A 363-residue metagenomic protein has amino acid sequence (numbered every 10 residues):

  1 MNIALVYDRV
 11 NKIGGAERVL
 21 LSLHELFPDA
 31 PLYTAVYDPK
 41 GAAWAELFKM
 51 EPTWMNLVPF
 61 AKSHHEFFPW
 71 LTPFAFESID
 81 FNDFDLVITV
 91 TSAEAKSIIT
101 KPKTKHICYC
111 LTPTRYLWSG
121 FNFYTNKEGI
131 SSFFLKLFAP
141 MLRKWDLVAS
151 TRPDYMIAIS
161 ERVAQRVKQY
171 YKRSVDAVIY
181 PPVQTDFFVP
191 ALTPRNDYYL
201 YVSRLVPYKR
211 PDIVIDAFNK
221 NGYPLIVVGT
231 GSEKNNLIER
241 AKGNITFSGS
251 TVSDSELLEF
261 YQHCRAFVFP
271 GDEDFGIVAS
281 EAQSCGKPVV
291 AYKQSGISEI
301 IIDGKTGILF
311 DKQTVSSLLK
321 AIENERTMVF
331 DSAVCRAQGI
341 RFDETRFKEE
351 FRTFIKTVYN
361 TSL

Functional and structural regions predicted by a protein language model:
D29-K96: Active-site donor-binding segments of glycosyltransferases and PAPS-dependent sulfotransferases
N126-M156, A164: Membrane-proximal helix-turn-helix segments that form the acceptor-binding/catalytic region of lipid-linked
V189-I226: Conserved donor-binding/catalytic core segment of Leloir-type glycosyltransferases
N235-S255: Nucleotide-activated donor-binding/catalytic signature segment of Leloir-type glycosyltransferases, i.e., the conserved
E259-C264, F351: Short alpha-helical donor nucleotide-sugar binding micro-motif in glycosyltransferases
Q262-D274, K287: Acidic donor-binding loop of glycosyltransferase active sites
V268, P288-A291, I301, I308: Short hydrophobic beta-strand element within catalytic cores of glycosyltransferases and related nucleotide-activated
Q313-S316, R326-L363: A charged, aromatic-enriched C-terminal amphipathic alpha-helix characteristic of glycosyltransferases across folds
